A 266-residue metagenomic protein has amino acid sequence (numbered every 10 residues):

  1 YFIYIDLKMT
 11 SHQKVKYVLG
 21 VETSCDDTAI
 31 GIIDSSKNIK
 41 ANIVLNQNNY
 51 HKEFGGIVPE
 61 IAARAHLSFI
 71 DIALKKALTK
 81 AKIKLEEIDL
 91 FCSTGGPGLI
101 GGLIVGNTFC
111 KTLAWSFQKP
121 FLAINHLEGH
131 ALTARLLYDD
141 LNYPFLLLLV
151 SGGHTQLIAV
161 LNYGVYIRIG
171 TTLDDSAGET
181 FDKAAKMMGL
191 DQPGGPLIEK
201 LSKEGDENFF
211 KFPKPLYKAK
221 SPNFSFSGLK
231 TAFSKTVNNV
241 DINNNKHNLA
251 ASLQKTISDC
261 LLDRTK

Functional and structural regions predicted by a protein language model:
S11-K16, I124-L146: Conserved phosphate-binding catalytic cores of ATP/NTP-utilizing and phosphoryl-transfer enzymes
V15-E87, S93-P97: N-terminal beta-alpha supersecondary unit
G20-V21, V44, C92-T94, N125 (+2 more regions): Short beta-strand segments
T28-I33, L147, T155-A159: Short beta-strand scaffold segments in enzyme catalytic cores
E87, F109-H126, T133: Nucleotide and nucleotide-moiety/phosphate-recognizing core
S93-F117, L136: Short Gly/Thr/Asp-enriched flexible loops that form oxyanion-binding sites at enzyme active sites
D139, L161-E204, T231, K235-N239: Glycine-rich phosphate-binding loop plus the immediately following alpha-helix
K200-K266: A contiguous, well-structured pocket-lining segment that forms one wall/lid of small-molecule binding clefts in soluble
